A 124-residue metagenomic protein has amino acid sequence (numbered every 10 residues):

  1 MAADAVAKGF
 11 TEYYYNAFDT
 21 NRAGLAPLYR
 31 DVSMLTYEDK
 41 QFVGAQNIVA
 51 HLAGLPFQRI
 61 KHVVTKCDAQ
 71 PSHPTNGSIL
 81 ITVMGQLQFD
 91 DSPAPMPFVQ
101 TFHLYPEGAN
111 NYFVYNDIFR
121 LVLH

Functional and structural regions predicted by a protein language model:
M1-N16: Short, low-complexity N-terminal intrinsically disordered segments enriched in polar/charged residues
A5, T20-T36: Short, well-ordered alpha-helical segments enriched in acidic and aromatic residues
G9, I81-M84: Eukaryotic beta-rich interaction modules
Y14, G24-A26, I48, L104: Hydrophobic pocket/interface hotspot
A23, F57-I60, A109: Generic structural signal for secondary-structure transition and capping sites
D31-G77: A solvent-exposed, acidic/Ser-Thr-rich amphipathic alpha-helical stretch
T75, T82, Q88-H124: Short beta-strand edge/turn micro-motifs at domain boundaries
